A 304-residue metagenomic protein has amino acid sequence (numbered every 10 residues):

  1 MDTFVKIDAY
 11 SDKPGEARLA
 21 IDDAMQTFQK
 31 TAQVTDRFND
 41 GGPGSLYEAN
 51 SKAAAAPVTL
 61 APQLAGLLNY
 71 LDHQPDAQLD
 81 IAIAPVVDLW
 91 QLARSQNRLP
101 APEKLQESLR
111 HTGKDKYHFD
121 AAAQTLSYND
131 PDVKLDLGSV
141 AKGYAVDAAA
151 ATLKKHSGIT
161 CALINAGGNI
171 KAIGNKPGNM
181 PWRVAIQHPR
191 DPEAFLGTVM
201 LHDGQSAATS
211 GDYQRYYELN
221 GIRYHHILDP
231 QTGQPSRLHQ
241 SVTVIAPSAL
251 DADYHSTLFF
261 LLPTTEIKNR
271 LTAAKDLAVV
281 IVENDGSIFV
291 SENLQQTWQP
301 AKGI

Functional and structural regions predicted by a protein language model:
M1-L135, K154-C161, Q234-I304: A contiguous, well-ordered beta/alpha segment that forms the leading edge of an enzyme domain
D8, A82, A148-A149, I173 (+2 more regions): Generic hydrophobic alpha-helical membrane-span motif
A9-Y10, A82-V86, N165-A166, I186-H188 (+1 more regions): Active-site-proximal beta-strand/loop segments in catalytic clefts of secreted hydrolases
K13, G143, G178-N179, R215 (+1 more regions): Short, surface-exposed beta-strand-loop junctions and turns on beta-sheet-rich folds
D120-A121, L126-P189, A194-F195: RNase III-family endoribonuclease catalytic core
A121, N165, E218, D229-P230 (+1 more regions): Short, acidic, Ser/Thr-enriched surface-loop or helix-capping motifs
N175-D229: Single conserved position on a long alpha-helix in the C-terminal lobe of the eukaryotic protein kinase
